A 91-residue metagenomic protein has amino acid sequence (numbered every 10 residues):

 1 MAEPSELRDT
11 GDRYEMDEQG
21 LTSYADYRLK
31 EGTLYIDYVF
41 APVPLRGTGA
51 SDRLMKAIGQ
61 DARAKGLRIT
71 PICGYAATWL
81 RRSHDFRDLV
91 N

Functional and structural regions predicted by a protein language model:
M1-Y38: N-terminal first-folded block
S5, Y14, V43, Q60 (+1 more regions): N-terminal hydrophobic or amphipathic segments with adjacent small-residue motifs that include Sec signal peptides
R28, M55-A57: Ubiquitous "structural anchor" signal
V39-R46: A short, internal acetyl-CoA/4′-phosphopantetheine-binding micro-motif in the GNAT/acyltransferase core
G47-M55: Glycine-rich acyl-CoA binding loop
A57-N91: C-terminal structural segments of small proteins and small subunits
